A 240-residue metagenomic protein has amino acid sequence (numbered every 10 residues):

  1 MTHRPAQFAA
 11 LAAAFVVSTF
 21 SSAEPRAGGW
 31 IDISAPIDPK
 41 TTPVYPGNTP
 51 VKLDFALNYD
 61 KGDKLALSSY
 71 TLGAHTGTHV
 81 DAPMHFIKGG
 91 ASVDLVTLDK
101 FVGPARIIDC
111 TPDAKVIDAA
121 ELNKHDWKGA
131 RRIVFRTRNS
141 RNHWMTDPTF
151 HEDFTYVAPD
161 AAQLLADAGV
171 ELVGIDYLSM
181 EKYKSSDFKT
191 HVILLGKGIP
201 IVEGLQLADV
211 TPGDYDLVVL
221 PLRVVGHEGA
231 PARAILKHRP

Functional and structural regions predicted by a protein language model:
M1-A9: Bacterial N-terminal signal peptides that target proteins for export
A9-T19: Bacterial N-terminal signal peptides
A23-P240: Active-/binding-site microenvironments in catalytic and ligand-binding cores
